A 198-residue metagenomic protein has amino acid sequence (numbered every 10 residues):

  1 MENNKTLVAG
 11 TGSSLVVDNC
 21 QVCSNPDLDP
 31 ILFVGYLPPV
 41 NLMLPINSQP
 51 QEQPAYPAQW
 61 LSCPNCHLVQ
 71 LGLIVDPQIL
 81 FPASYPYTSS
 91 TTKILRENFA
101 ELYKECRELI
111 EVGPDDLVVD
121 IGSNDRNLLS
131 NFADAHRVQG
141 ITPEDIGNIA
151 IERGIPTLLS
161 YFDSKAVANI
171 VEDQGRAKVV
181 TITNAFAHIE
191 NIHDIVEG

Functional and structural regions predicted by a protein language model:
E2-K93: N-terminal juxtadomain amphipathic helix that follows a signal peptide/anchor or precedes a small N-terminal auxiliary
N98-L102, C106, I195: Alpha-helical packing segments of well-folded alpha/beta enzyme cores
E105-G113, E172: Glycine-rich helix-loop-beta junction characteristic of Rossmann-like nucleotide cofactor-binding loops
G113-N124: Conserved class I S-adenosyl-L-methionine
R126-A166: Class I SAM-dependent methyltransferase SAM/SAH-binding core
K165-G175: Short amphipathic alpha-helix with an adjacent loop that forms part of the alpha/beta core around
K178-T181: A conserved beta-strand element that flanks and buttresses the S-adenosyl-L-methionine
H188-G198: A short, conserved alpha-helix within the catalytic core of class I
